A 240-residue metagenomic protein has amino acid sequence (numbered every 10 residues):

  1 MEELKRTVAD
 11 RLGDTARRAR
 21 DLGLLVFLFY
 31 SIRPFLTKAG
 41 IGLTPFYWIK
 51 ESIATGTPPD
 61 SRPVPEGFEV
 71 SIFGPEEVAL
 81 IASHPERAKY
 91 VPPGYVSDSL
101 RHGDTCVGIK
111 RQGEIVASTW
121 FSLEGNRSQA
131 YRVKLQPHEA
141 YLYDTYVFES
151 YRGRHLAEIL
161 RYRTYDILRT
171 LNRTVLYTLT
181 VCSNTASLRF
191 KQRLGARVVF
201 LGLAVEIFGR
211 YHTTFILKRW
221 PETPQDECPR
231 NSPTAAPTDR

Functional and structural regions predicted by a protein language model:
E2-E86, V91-Y95: Acyl-donor-binding surface of acyltransferase catalytic domains
P75, P85-E149, Y162: A conserved beta-strand-loop-helix scaffold within acyl/acetyltransferase catalytic domains
D144-V147, G153-T170, R189, R193: Conserved acetyl-CoA-binding loop-helix of GNAT-fold acetyltransferases
L168-T180: Conserved GNAT acetyl-CoA-binding A-motif
C182-F200: Conserved active-site alpha-helix within GNAT-family acetyltransferase domains
Q192-L194, T213-L217: Short low-complexity, flexible loop/linker segments enriched in glycine and/or proline with clustered acidic
R197-H212: Conserved catalytic-core motifs of GNAT/GCN5-like acyltransferases
W220-T238: Acidic/histidine-enriched, glycine/proline-rich intrinsically disordered or flexible terminal extensions
